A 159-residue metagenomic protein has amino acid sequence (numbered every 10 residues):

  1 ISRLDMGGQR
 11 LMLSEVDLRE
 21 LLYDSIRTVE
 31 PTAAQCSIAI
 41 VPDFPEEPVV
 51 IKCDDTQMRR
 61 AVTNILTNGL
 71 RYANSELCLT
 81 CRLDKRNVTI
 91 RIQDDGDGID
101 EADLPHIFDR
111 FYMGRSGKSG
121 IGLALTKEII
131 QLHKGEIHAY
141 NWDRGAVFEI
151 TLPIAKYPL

Functional and structural regions predicted by a protein language model:
M6-L11, V50-C53: Conserved micro-motifs of the catalytic ATP-binding
M12-D17, A34, A39-V49: Conserved catalytic submotifs in the C-terminal HATPase_c
S75, K134-G135, A139: Conserved glycine-rich
E76-R86: Short beta-strand/loop element within the Bergerat-fold HATPase_c
D94: Acidic ATP/Mg2+-coordinating residue in the GHKL
I99-F111: Short conserved segment of the HATPase_c
G122, T126: Short alpha-helical Gxxx[C/S/T] motif in the catalytic ATP-binding
